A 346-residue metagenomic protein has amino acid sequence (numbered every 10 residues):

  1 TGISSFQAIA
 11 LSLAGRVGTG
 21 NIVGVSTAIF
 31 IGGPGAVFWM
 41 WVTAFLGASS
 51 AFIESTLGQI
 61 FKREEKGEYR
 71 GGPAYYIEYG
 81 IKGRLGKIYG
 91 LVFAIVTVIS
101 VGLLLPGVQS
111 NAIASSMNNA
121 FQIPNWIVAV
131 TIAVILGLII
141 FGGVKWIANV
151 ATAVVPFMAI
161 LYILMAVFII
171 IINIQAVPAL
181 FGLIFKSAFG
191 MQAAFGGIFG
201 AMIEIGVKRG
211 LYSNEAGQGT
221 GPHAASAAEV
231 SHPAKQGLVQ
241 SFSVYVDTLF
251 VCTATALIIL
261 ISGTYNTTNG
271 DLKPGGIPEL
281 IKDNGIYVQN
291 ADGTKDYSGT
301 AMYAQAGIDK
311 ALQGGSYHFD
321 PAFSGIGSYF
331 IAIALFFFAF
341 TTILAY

Functional and structural regions predicted by a protein language model:
T1-I22, K66, V230-S231: Membrane-interface "cap" regions at the ends of multi-pass membrane proteins
G2-I3, G33-W41, Y76-Y79, G83-V92 (+2 more regions): Membrane-interface alpha-helices at helix entry/exit sites of multi-pass transporters
R16, V25-G32, G58-E64, G210-P233 (+2 more regions): Helix-loop junctions at the membrane interface of multi-pass solute transporters
F30-E68, D247-T248, C252-A254, F323: Extracellular loop-to-transmembrane helix junctions
W41, Y89-V96, N119-V144, L161 (+3 more regions): Transmembrane alpha-helical segments of multi-pass small-molecule transport proteins
P73, I113, I139-P156, A176-F181 (+1 more regions): Hydrophobic, small-residue-rich membrane helices and short re-entrant helix-turn-helix hairpins that build
F93, N111-M117, P124-I172, A176-V177 (+1 more regions): Membrane-interface loop-to-helix entry segments
Y265-I326: Low-complexity, proline/glycine-enriched hydrophobic segments characteristic of transmembrane helices
